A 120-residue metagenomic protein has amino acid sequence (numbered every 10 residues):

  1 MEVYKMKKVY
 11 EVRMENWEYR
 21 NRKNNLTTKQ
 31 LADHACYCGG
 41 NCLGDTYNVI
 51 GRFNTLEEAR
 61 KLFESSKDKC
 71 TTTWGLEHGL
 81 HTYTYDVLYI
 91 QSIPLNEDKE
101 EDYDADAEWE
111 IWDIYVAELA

Functional and structural regions predicted by a protein language model:
M1-M6, K23, D98-A107: Polar low-complexity intrinsically disordered regions
V3-T46, V87: Short aromatic-glycine-(Arg/Gly/Cys) micro-motifs in beta-strand/loop hairpins
R13-E15, G51, Q91: Conserved hydrophobic/aromatic positions in well-ordered beta-strands
Y47-V49, E64-A120: Short, mixed-charge low-complexity intrinsically disordered segments
R52-L56: Conserved aromatic
A59-F63: Short amphipathic alpha-helices within nucleic acid-binding modules
